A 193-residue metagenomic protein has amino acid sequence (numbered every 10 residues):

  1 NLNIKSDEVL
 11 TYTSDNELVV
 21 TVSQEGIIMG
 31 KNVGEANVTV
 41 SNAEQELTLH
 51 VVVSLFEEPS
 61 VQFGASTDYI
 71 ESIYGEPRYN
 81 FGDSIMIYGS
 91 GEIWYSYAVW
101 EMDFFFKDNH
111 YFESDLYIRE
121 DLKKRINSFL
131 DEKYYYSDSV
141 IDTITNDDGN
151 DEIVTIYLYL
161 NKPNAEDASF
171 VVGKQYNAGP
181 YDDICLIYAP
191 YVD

Functional and structural regions predicted by a protein language model:
N1-Q62, Y69, I73, F81-D83: Extracytoplasmic soluble-region selector
A65-D193: A cross-family detector of function-defining hotspots
